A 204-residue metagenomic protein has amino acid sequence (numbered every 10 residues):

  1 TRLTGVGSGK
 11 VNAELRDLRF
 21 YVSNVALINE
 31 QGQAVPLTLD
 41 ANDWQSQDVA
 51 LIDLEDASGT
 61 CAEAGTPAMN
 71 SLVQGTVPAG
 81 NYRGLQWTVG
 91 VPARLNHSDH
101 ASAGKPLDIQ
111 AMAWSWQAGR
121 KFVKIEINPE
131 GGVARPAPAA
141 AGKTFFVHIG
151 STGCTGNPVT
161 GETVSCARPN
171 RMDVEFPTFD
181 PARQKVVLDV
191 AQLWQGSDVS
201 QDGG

Functional and structural regions predicted by a protein language model:
T1-G204: A short, solvent-exposed, low-complexity linear motif enriched for acidic/polar residues with Pro/Gly/Ser/Thr
